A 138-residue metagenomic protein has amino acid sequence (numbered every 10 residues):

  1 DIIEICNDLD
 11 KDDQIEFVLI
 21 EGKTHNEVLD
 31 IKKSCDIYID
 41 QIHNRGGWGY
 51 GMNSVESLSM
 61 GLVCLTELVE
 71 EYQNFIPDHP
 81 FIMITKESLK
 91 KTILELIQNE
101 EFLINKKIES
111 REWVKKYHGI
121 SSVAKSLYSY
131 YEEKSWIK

Functional and structural regions predicted by a protein language model:
D1-H25: Conserved catalytic-core segment of nucleotide-activated headgroup transferases in glycan assembly
V28-L29, G46-G47, T66-F75: Short glycine/proline-enriched, acidic/aromatic patches that form the donor-sugar handling elements
L29, G51-S59, Q73: Short alpha-helical segment that forms part of, or immediately flanks, the ligand-binding pocket in carbohydrate-active
K33-G46, L62: Acidic donor-binding loop of glycosyltransferase active sites
S59, V63-T66: Short hydrophobic beta-strand element within catalytic cores of glycosyltransferases and related nucleotide-activated
Q73-L94: Change "using UDP/GDP/dTDP sugars" to "using nucleotide sugars
E101-E132: A charged, aromatic-enriched C-terminal amphipathic alpha-helix characteristic of glycosyltransferases across folds
